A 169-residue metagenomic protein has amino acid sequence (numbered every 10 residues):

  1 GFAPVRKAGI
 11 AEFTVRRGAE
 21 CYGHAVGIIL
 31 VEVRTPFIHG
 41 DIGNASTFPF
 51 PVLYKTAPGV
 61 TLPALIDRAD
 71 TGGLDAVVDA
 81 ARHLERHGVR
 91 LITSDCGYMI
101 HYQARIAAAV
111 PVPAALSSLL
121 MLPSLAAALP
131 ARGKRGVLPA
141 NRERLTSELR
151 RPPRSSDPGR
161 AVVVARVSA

Functional and structural regions predicted by a protein language model:
F2-D75, P139-A169: N-terminal glycine-rich anion-binding loop in soluble enzyme alpha/beta folds
A25, V112-P113, K134: Proline-centered loop/turn at the N-terminus of a beta-strand
R34, L91-Q103, A115-M121, A140-R144: Gly/Ser/Thr-rich loops at beta-strand to alpha-helix junctions that form or flank small-molecule/cofactor-binding
G72-G88: Short, well-structured alpha-helical segments in soluble
D75, D79, Y98-R105, A109: N-terminal active-site wall of soluble small-molecule enzyme domains
H83-R90, A104-P111: Short, surface-exposed connector motifs at secondary-structure boundaries
A107-L129: Short, acidic/small-residue loops that bind anionic groups at enzyme active sites
A127-G133, E148-P153: Active-site-proximal loop->helix
